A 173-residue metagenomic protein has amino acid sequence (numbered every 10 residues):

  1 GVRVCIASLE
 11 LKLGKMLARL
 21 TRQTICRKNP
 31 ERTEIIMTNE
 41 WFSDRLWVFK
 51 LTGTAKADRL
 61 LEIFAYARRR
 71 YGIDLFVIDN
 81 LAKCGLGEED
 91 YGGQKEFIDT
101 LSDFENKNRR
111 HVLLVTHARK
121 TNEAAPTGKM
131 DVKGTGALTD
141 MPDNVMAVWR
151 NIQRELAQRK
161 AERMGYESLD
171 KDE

Functional and structural regions predicted by a protein language model:
V2-Y91, E96: Conserved inter-motif catalytic segment of the P-loop NTP-binding fold
E96-E173: Phosphate-binding/switch region of NTP-binding enzymes
